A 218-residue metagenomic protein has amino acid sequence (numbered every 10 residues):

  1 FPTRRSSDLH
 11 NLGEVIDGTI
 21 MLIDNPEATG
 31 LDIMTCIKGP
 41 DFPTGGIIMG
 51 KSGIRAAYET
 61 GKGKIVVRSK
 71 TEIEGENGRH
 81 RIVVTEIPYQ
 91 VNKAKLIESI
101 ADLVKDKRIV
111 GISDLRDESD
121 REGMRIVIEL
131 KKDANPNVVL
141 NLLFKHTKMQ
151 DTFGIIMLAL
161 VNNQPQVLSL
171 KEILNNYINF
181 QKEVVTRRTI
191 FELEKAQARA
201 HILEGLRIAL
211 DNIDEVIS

Functional and structural regions predicted by a protein language model:
F1-S6: Short, small-residue-biased leader/transition segments that mark boundaries at the very start of proteins
D8-V15: RNA/tRNA-interacting regions in translation and RNA-turnover enzymes
V15, L96-S99, V139: Hydrophobic side chains in well-ordered alpha-helices
V15-S52: GHKL-family ATPase ATP-binding module
P26-I33, I54-A57, D106-D114: Active-site phosphate-binding and catalytic loops of NTP-dependent enzymes
D41, E76-R79, P88-Y89, I109-S218: Long, charged, helix-rich clamp/arm modules that form nucleic acid-engaging surfaces of large nucleic-acid-processing
P43, I47-E76: Edge strands and adjacent loops of beta-rich recognition modules
P88-V110: A short, contiguous, amphipathic alpha-helix enriched in charged residues
